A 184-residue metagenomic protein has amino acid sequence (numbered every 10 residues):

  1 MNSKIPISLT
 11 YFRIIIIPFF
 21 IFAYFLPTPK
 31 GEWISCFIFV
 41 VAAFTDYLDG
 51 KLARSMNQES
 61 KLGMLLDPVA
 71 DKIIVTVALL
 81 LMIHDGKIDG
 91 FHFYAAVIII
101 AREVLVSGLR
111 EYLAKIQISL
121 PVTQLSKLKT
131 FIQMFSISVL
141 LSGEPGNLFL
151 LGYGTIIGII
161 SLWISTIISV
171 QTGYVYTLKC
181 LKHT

Functional and structural regions predicted by a protein language model:
M1-T184: Alpha-helical transmembrane bundles and membrane-interface segments of multipass inner-membrane proteins
